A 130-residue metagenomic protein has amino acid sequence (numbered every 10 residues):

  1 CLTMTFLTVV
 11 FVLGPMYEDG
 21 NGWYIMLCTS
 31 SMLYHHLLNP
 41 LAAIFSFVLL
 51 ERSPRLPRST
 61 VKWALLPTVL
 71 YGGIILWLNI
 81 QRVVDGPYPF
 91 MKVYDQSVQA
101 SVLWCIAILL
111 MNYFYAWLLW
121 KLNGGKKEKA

Functional and structural regions predicted by a protein language model:
L2-F11, P67-L78: Aromatic-anchored segments of alpha-helical transmembrane domains
F11-W23, N79-Q81: Juxtamembrane "helix-exit" motif on the non-cytosolic side of transmembrane helices
D19-Y34, R58-V61, F90-D95: Non-cytosolic membrane-interface motifs at loop->transmembrane helix junctions
T29-L41, C105-I106: Membrane-interface loop-to-helix entry segments
L38-L56: Alpha-helical transmembrane segments in multipass membrane proteins, preferentially the mid-helix core
I80-W120: Membrane-interface transmembrane-helix boundary segments in multi-pass integral membrane proteins
W117-A130: Membrane-interface capping segments at transmembrane-helix boundaries
